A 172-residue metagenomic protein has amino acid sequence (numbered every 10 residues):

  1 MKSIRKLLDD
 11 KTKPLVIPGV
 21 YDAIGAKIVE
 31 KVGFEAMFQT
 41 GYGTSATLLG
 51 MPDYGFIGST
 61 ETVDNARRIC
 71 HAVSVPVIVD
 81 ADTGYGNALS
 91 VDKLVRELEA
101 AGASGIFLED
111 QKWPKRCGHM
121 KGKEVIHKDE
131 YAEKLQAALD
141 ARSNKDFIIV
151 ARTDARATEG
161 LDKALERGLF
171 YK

Functional and structural regions predicted by a protein language model:
M1-G19, A23-V32, K134-D140, K145: N-terminal amphipathic alpha-helix/helix-capping segment at the start of soluble metabolic enzymes
K2-K6, M51-V79, A100-A101, H119-A151: Alpha-helix-loop-beta-strand connector modules within alpha/beta enzyme cores
V16-D22, M37-Q39, V77-A81, I106-L108 (+1 more regions): Hydrophobic faces of well-ordered beta-strands that scaffold small-molecule active sites in alpha/beta enzyme cores
G25-I28, V79, Y85-E97: Catalytic cores of alpha/beta
G33-M37, A103-S104, S143, R167-F170: Glycine-enriched alpha-helix->loop->beta-strand junction motifs that scaffold or abut catalytic
M37-E61, A81-A88, F107-D129: Glycine-rich, proline-tolerant flexible connector loops at the mouths of alpha/beta enzymes
F56, A88, K145-G168: Active-site-adjacent loop and "lid" segments of alpha/beta metabolic enzymes
